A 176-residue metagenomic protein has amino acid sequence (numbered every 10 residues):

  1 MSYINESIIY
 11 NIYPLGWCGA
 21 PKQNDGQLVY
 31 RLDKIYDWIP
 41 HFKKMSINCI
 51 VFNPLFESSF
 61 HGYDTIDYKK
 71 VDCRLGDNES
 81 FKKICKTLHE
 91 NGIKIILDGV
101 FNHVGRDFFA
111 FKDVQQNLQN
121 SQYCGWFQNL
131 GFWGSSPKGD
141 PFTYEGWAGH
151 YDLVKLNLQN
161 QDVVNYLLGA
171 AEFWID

Functional and structural regions predicted by a protein language model:
M1-I8, Y13-N48, L55-D176: Substrate-binding/active-site clefts of carbohydrate-active enzymes
